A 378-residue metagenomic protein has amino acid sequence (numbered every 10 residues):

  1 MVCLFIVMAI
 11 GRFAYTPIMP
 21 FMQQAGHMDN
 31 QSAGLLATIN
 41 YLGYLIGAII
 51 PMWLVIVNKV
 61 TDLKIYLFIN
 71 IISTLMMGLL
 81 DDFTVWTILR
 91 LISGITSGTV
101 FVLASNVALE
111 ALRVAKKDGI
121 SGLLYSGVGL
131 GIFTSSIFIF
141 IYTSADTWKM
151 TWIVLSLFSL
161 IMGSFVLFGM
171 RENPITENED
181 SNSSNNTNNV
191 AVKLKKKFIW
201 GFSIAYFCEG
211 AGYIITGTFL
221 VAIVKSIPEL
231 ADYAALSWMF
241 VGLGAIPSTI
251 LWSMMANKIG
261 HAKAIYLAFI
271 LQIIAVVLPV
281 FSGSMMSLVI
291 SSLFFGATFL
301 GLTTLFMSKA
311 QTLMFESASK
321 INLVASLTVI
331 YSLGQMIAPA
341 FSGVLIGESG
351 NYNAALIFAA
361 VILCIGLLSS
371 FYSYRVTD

Functional and structural regions predicted by a protein language model:
T16, F198-M239: Extracytoplasmic gate region of multi-pass secondary transporters
G47-D81: Conserved MFS/SLC helix-loop-helix module at the cytosolic interface between two early adjacent transmembrane helices
G47-K59, S248-G260, I346-G347: Helix-to-loop junctions at the C-terminal end of transmembrane segments in multipass secondary transporters
S73, T84-S93, M286-F294: Paired small-residue
L91-G127: Cytoplasmic helix-loop-helix junction between adjacent transmembrane helices in 12-TM secondary transporters
T99-L112, G301-F315: Intracellular juxtamembrane helix-capping segments at the cytosolic ends of symmetry-related transmembrane helices
I120-R171: Helix-loop-helix hairpin linking two adjacent transmembrane segments in secondary transporters
M314-N351: A late C-terminal transmembrane helix in Major Facilitator Superfamily
